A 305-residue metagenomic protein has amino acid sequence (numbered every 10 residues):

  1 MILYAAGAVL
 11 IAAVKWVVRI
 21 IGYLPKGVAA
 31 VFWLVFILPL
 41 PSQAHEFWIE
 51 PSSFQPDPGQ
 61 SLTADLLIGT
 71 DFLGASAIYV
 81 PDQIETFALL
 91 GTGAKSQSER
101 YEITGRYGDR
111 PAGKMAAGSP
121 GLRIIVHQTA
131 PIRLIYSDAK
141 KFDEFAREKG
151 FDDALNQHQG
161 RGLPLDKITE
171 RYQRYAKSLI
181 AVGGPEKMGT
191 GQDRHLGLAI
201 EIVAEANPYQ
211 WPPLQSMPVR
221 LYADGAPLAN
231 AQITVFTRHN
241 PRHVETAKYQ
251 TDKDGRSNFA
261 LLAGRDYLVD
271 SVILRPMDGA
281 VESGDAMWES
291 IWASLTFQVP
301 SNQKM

Functional and structural regions predicted by a protein language model:
K26-P39: Bacterial N-terminal signal peptides
L40-A44: Sec/Tat signal peptide C-region and signal peptidase I cleavage site
H45-T63, D153-M217, Y222-P227, H239-R242 (+2 more regions): Beta-strand-rich domain onsets/edges
D71-I78, R220-L228: Structural motif
V80-D82, A226-T237: Short, ordered, surface-exposed loop/turn motifs in non-cytosolic proteins
T86-K95, Q232-K248: Short amphipathic beta-strand segments in non-cytosolic proteins
D109-G113, A247-R265: Glycine-centered loop-to-beta-strand initiation motif
A130-D138, R275-A280: Short acidic/polar inter-strand loop motif in beta-rich domains
